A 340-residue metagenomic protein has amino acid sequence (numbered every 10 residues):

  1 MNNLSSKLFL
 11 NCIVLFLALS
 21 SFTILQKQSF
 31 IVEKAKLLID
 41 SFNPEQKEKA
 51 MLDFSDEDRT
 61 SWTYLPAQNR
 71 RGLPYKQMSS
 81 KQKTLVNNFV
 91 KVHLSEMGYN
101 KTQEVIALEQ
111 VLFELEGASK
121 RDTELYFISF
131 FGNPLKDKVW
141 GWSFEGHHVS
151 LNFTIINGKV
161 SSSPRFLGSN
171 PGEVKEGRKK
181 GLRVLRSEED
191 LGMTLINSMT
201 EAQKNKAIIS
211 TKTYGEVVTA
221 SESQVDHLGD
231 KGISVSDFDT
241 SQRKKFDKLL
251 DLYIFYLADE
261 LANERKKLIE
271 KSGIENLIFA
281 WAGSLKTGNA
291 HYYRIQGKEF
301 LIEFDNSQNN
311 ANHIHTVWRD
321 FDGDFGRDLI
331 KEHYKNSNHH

Functional and structural regions predicted by a protein language model:
M1-Q28: Bacterial Sec-dependent N-terminal signal peptides
I24-S95, Y99-H340: A cross-kingdom marker for long, charged
